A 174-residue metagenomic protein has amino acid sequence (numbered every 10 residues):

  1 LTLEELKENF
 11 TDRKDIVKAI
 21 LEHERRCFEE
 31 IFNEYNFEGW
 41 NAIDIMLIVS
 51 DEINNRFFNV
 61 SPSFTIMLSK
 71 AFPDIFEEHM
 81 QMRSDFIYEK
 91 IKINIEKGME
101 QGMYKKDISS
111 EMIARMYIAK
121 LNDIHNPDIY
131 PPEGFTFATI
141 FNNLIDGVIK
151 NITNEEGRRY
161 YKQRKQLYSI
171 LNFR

Functional and structural regions predicted by a protein language model:
L1-D15, A19: Helix-turn-helix
V17, L21, R25, F76-S84 (+2 more regions): Amphipathic, non-transmembrane alpha-helical scaffold segments
A19, H23, E30-S63, A114-Y117 (+1 more regions): Hydrophobic alpha-helical connector segments
C27, R56-V60, G98, I124 (+1 more regions): A short secondary-structure junction motif
Y35, F64-L68, I124, D128-P131: Secondary-structure edge/capping motif, primarily at the C-terminal ends of alpha-helices and the immediately following
L47, K92-E96, S110-I118, N122 (+2 more regions): Short, well-structured alpha-helical segments
F58-K92, M99-M112: Short secondary-structure transition hinges
I93-K97, Q101, G134-R174: C-terminal peripheral helix-coil segments that are non-catalytic and often amphipathic
